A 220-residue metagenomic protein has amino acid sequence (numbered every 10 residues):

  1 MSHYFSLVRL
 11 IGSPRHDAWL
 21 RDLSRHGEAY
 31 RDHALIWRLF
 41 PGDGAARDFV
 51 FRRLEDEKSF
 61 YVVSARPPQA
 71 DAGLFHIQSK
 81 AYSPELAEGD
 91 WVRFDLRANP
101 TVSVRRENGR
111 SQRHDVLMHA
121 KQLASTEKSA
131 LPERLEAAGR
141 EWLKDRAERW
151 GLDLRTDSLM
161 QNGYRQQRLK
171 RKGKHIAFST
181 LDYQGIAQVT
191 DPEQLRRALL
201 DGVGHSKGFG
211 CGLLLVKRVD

Functional and structural regions predicted by a protein language model:
M1-D220: RNA-interacting cores
